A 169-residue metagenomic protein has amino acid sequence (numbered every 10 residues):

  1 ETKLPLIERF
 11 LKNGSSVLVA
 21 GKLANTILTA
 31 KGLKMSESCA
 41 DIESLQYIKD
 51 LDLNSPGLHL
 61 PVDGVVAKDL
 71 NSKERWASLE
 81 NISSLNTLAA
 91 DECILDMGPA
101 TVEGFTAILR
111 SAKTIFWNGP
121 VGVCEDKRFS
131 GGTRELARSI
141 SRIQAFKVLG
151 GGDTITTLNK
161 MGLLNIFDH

Functional and structural regions predicted by a protein language model:
E1-H169: Active-site loop-to-helix "anion-binding N-cap" substructures in soluble metabolic enzymes
